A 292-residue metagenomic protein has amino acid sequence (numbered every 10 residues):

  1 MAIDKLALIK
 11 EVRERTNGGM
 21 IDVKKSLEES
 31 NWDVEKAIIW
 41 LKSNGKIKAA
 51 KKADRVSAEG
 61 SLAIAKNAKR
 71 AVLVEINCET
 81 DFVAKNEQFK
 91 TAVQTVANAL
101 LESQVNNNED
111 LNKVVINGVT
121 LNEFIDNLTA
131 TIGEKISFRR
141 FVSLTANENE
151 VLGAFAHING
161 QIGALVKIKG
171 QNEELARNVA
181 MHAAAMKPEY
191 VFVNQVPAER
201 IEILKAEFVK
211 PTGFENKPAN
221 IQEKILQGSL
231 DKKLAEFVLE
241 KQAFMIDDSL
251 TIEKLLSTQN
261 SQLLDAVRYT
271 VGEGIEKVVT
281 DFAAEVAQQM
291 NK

Functional and structural regions predicted by a protein language model:
A2-K292: N-terminal assembly/interaction segments in proteins that build large macromolecular machines
